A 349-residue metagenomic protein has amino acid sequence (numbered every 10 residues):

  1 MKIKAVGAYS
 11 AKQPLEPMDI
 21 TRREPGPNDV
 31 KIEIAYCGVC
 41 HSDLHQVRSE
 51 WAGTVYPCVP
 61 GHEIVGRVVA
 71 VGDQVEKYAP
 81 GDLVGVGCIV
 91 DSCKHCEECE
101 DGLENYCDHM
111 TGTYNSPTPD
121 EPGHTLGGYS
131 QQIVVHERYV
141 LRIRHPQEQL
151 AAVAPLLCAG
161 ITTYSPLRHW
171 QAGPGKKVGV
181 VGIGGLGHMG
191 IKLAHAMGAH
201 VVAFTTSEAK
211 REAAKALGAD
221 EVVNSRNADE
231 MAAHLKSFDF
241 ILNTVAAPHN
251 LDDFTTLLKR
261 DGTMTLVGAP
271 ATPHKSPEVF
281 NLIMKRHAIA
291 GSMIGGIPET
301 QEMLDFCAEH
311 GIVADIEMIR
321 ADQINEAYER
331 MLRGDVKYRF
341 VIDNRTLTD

Functional and structural regions predicted by a protein language model:
M1-V65, G127, Q131-V135, Q149 (+1 more regions): Short N-terminal strand-loop motif that marks the start of NAD(P)H/FAD-dependent oxidoreductase cofactor-binding domains
I3, D252, I297-D349: C-terminal hydrophobic helical "lid"/dimerization subdomain of Rossmann-like NAD(P)H-dependent oxidoreductases
R23-C37, E50-E100, N105, L126 (+1 more regions): Glycine-rich beta-strand-centered segment in the early N-terminal region that forms part of a ligand/cofactor-binding
K77, C93-V181: NAD(P)H dinucleotide-binding glycine-rich loop of Rossmann-like/cofactor-binding domains, especially the beta1-alpha1
A159, G182-L186, A269: Glycine-rich Rossmann-fold phosphate-binding loop(s) that bind the pyrophosphate of adenine dinucleotide cofactors
P174-I183, H195-D253: Adenosine-nucleotide cofactor-binding segment
L258-R260: Helix-to-beta-strand junctions that scaffold the AdoMet/dcAdoMet cofactor pocket in Class I SAM-dependent enzymes
A269-K285, I297-M303: Rossmann-fold NAD(P)-binding glycine/threonine-rich loop
